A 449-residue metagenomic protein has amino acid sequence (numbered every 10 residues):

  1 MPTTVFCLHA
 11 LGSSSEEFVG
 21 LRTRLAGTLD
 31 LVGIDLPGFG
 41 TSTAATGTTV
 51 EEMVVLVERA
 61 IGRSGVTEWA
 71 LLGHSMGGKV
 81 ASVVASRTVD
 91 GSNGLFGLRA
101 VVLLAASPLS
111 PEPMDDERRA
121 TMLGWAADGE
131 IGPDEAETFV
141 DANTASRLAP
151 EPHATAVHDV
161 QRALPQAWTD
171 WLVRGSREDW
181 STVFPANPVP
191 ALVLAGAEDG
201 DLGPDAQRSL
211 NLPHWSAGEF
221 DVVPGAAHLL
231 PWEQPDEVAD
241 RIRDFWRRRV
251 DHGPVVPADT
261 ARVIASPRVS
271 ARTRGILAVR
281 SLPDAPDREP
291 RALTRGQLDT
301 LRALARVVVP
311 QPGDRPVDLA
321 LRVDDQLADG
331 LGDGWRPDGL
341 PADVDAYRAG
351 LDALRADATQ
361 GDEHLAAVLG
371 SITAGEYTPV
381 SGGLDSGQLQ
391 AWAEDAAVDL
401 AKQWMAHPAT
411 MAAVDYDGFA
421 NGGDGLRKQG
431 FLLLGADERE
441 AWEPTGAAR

Functional and structural regions predicted by a protein language model:
M1-T43: Conserved HGGG/HGGXW glycine-rich cap/lid loop of the alpha/beta-hydrolase fold
L8-A10, H74, A195: The conserved beta1-alpha1 loop
T23, P190-A226: Conserved loop-alpha-helix segment in the C-terminal half of the alpha/beta-hydrolase fold that carries the catalytic
V32-L72, M76, V83-G94, V223 (+1 more regions): Active-site loop/oxyanion-hole signature of alpha/beta-hydrolase fold enzymes
S86-R87, N93-E130: Flexible "cap/lid" loop of the alpha/beta hydrolase fold
E112-D116, E130-P185: Conserved alpha/beta-hydrolase catalytic His-Asp/Glu region
A226-A239: Catalytic histidine-centered segment of alpha/beta-hydrolase-like enzymes
G275-E289, L301-A393: Flexible, low-complexity segments enriched for small/polar residues
